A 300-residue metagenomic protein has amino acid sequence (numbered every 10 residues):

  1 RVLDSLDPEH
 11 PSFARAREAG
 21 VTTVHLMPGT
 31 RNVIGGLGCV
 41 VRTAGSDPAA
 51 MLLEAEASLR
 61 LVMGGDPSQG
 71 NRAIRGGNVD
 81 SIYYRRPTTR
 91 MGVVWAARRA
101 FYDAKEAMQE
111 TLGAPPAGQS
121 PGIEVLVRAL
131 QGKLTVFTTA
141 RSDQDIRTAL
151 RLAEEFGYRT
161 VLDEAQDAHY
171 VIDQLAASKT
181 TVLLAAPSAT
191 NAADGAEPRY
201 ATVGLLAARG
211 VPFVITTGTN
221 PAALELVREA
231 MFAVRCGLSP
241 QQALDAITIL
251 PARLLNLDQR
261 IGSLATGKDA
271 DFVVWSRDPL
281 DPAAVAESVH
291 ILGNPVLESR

Functional and structural regions predicted by a protein language model:
R1-A14: Aromatic/His-enriched, Gly/Pro-containing loop or helix-boundary segments that lie immediately adjacent to catalytic
V2, M27, G65, A104-R199 (+5 more regions): Active-site core of metal-dependent hydrolases
S5, E18-T22, S46, G64 (+6 more regions): Generic secondary-structure signature for well-ordered alpha-helical cores
E9, S142-D145, G237-L244: Helix N-cap / loop-to-helix initiation motif
S12, R17-T160: Polyanionic/metal-chelating signatures
A14, V127, R147-L150, D173 (+3 more regions): Alpha-helical segments flanking ligand/cofactor-binding loops in enzyme cores
T135, A176, T180-R277, P295: His/Asp/Glu-enriched, well-ordered alpha-helical/loop segment that forms or immediately abuts the divalent-metal
